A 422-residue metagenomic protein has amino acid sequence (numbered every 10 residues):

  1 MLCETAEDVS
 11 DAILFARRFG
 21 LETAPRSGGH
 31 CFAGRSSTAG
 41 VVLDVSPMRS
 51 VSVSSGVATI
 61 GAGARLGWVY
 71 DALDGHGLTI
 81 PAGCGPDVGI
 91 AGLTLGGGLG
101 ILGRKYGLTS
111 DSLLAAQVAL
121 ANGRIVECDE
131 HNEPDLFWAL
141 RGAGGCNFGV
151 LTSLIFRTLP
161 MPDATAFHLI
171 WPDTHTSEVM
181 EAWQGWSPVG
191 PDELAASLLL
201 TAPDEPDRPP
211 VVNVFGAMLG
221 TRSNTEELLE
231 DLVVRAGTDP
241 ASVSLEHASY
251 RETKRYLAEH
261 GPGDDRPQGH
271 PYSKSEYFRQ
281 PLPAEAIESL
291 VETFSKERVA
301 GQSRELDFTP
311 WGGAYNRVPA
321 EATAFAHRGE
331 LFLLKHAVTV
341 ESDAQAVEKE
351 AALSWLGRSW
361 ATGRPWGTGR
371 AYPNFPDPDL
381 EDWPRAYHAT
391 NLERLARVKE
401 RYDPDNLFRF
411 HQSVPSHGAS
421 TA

Functional and structural regions predicted by a protein language model:
M1-A422: Soluble FAD-dependent oxygen oxidases
